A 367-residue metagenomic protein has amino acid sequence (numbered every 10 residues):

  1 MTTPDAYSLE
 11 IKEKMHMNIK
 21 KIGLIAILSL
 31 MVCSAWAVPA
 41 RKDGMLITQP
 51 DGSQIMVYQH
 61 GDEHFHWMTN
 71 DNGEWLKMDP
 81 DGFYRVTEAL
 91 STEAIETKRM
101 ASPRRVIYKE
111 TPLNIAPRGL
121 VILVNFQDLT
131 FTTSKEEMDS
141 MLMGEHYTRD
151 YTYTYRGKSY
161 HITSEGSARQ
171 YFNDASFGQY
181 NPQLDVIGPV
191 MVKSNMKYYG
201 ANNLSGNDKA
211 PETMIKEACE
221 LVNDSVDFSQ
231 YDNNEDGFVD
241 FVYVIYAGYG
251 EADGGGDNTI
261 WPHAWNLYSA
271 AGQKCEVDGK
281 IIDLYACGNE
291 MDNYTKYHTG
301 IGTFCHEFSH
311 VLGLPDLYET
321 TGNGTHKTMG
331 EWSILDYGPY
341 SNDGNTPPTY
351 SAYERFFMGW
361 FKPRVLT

Functional and structural regions predicted by a protein language model:
P4-H16: Short, Lys/Arg-enriched N-terminal segments with co-localized hydrophobic residues within the first ~10-30 amino acids
D5-S8, L28, A37: Short stretches within intrinsically disordered, low-complexity N-terminal or propeptide regions
K12-E13, I22, W36-D283: Zymogen propeptides/activation segments of proteases
K20-I27: Sec-dependent signal peptide hydrophobic core
L28, D43, D227-F228, K327 (+1 more regions): Hydrophobic alpha-helical context, especially transmembrane and signal-peptide helices
F241-Y243, A247-T367: Extracellular hydrolytic enzyme modules, especially secreted metalloproteases of the metzincin/thermolysin-like class
